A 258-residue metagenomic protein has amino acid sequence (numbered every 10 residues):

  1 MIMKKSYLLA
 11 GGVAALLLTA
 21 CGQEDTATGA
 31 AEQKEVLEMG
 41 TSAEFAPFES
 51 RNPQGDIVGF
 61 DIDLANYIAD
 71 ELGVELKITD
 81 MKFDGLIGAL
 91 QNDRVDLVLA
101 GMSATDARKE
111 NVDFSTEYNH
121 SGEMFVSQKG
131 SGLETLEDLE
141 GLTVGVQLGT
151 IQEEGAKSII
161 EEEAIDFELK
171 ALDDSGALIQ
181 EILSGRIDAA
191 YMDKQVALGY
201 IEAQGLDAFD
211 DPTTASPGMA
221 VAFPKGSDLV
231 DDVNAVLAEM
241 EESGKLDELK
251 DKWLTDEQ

Functional and structural regions predicted by a protein language model:
L17-A20: C-terminal motif of bacterial Sec signal peptides marking the signal peptidase cleavage site
Q23-A27, I151-K170, L206-D211, A238-Q258: Ligand-binding clefts/hinges and TM-proximal coupling segments of bilobed small-molecule sensing domains
T28-A30, S127-V144, D231: Flexible hinge/capping segments at coil-to-helix
A31-G101, S243: Extracytoplasmic small-molecule ligand-binding "clamshell" domains of the periplasmic binding protein/Venus flytrap
L37-T41, E137-Q152: Short loop->beta-strand "edge-of-pocket" segments that line small-molecule binding or catalytic clefts across diverse
A43, H120-S127, K194, L198 (+2 more regions): Periplasmic-binding protein-like
E75-D138, A208-T213: Acidic, polar ligand-binding/catalytic clefts
M102-E110, G155-I159, L183-S184, D188-A215: A ligand-binding cleft/hinge motif common to bilobed small-molecule-binding domains
